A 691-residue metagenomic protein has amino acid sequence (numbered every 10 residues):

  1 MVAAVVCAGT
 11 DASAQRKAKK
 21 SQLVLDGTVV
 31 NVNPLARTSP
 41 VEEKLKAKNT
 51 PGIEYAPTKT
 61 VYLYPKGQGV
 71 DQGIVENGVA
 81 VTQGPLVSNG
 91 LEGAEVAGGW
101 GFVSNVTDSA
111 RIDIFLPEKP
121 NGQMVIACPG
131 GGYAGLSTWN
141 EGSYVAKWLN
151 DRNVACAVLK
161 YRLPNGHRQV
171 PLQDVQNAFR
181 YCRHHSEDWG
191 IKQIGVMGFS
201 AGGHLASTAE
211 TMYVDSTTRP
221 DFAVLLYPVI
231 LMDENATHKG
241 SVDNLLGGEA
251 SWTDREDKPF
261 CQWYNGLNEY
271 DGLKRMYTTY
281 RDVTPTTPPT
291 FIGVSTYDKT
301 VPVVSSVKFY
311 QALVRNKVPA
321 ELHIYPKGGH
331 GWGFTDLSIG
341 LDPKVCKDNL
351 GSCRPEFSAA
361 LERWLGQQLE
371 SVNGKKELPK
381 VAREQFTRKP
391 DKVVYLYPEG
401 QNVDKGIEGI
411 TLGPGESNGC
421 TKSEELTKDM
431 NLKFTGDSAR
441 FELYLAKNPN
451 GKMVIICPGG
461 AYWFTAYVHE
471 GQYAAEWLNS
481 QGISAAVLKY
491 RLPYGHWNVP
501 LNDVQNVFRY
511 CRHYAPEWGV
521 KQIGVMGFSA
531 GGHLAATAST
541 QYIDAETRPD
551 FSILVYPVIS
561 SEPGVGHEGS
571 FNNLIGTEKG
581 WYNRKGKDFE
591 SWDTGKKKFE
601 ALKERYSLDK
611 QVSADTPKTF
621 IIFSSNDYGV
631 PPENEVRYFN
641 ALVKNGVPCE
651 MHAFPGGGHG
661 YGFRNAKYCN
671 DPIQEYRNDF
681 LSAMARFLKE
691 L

Functional and structural regions predicted by a protein language model:
N33, P40-K119, A382-N448: N-terminal cap/lid segment of alpha/beta-hydrolase-fold proteins
V87-A97, P228-D282, P288, C420-K428 (+2 more regions): Mobile cap/lid helix-loop segments that gate and shape the active-site cleft of serine hydrolases
G122-G130, G451-G459: Short beta-strand element of the alpha/beta-hydrolase
L136-A146, A157-Q193, G351, A466-A475 (+2 more regions): Catalytic nucleophile-loop/oxyanion-hole region of alpha/beta-hydrolase and closely related hydrolase-like folds
N177-S241, K274, N506-S570, K603: Primarily recognizes the serine-hydrolase "nucleophile elbow" in alpha/beta-hydrolase and SGNH/GDSL folds
T286, I292-V294, D298, D615 (+1 more regions): Short beta-strand/loop motif that positions the catalytic acidic residue of the alpha/beta-hydrolase fold
G293, V307-K380, I622, E633-L691: C-terminal catalytic histidine-bearing segment of alpha/beta-hydrolase fold enzymes
K299-K308, Y628-N634: Conserved alpha/beta-hydrolase "acid-adjacent" motif
